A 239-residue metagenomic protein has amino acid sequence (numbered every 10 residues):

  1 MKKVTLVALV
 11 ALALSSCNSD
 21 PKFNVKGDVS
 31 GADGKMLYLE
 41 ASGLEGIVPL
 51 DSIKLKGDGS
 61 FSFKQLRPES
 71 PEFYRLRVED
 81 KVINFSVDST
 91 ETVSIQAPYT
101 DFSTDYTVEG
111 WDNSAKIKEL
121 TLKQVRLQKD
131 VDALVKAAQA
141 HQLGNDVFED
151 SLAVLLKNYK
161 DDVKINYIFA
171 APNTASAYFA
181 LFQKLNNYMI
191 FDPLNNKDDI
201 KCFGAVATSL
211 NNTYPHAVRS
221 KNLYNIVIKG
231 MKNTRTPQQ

Functional and structural regions predicted by a protein language model:
M1-C17: Sec-dependent bacterial lipoprotein signal peptides
C17-D162: A non-transmembrane, solvent-exposed segment enriched in polar/low-complexity residues
L127, Y159-V163, F203-V206, R219: Stable alpha-helical elements in mature extracytoplasmic
Q128-V131, V135-A138, Y167, A171 (+2 more regions): Sec/Tat-exported extracytoplasmic proteins
L156-A171, I190-L194: Amphipathic alpha-helical coiled-coil segments
F169, S176-Q239: Charged, long alpha-helical assembly modules
